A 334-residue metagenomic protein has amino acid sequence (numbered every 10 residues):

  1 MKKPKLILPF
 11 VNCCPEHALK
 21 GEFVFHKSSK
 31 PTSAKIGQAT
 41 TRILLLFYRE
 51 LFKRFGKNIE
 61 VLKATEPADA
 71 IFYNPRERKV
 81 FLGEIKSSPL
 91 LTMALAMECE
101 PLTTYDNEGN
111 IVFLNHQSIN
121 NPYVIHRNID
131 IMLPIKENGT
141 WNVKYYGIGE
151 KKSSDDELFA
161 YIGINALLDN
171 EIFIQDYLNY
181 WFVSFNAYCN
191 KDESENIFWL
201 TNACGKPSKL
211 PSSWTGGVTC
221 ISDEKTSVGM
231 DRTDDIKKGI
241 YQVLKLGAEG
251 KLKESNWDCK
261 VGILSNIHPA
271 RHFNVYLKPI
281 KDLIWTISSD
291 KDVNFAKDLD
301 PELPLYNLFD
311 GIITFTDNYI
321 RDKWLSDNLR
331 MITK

Functional and structural regions predicted by a protein language model:
M1-E66, N74-K79, P89, M93-L158 (+1 more regions): Interdomain/boundary linker segments immediately adjacent to catalytic/signaling cores
A39, M230-K245, Y276-A296: Well-ordered, non-membrane alpha-helical segments in soluble/globular domains
G83: P-loop NTPase nucleotide-binding/switch module
K86-R271: Catalytic cores of nucleic-acid endonucleases
P269-V275, R321: Short, charged/polar "capping" segments at the starts of alpha-helices and the immediately preceding loops
L283-K334: Polybasic (Lys/Arg-rich)
